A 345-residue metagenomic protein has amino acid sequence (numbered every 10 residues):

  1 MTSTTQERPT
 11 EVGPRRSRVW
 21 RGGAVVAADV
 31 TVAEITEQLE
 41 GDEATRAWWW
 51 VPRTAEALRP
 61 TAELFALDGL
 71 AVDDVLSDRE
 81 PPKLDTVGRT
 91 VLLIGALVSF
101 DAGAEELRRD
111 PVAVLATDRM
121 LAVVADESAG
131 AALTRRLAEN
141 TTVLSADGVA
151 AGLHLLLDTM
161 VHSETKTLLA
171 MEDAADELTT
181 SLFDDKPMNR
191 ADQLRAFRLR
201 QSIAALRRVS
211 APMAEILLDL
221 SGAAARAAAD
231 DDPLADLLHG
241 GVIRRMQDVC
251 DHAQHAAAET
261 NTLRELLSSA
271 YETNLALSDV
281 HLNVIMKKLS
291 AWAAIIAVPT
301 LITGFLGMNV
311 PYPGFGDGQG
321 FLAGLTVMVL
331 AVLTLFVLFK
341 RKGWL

Functional and structural regions predicted by a protein language model:
M1-D230, H252-A257, W344: Peripheral, non-transmembrane regulatory/ligand-interaction domains of membrane transport proteins
M1-E7, P233, T326-F336: Polar low-complexity intrinsically disordered regions
G69, L76-D78, S99-D101, E106 (+9 more regions): Sparse, context-dependent recognition of short Cys/His-centered cofactor- or disulfide-binding micro-motifs
R200-I203, M246, T260, R264: A general structural signal for well-ordered alpha-helical packing
L218-P233, L238, R264-L277: Long amphipathic alpha-helical coiled-coil segments
D251-L345: Hydrophobic alpha-helical transmembrane segments and their immediately adjacent juxtamembrane loops
